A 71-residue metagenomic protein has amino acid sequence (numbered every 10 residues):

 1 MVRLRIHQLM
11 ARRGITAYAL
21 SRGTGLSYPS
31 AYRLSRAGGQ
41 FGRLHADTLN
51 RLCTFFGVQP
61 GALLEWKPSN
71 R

Functional and structural regions predicted by a protein language model:
M1-A19: A short, Lys/Arg-rich alpha-helix, primarily the initiator
M10, S35-G38, K67: DNA major-groove recognition helix of helix-turn-helix
T16, S27-S30, H45, Q59: Short coil turns linking two alpha-helices in DNA-binding domains
A19-S21, L52: Short alpha-helical "recognition helix" segments of helix-turn-helix
L26-G42: Recognition helix of helix-turn-helix/homeodomain-like DNA-binding domains that insert into the DNA major groove
D47-A62: DNA major-groove recognition helix of helix-turn-helix/homeodomain DNA-binding modules
A62-R71: Short amphipathic recognition helices of helix-turn-helix/homeodomain-type DNA-binding modules
